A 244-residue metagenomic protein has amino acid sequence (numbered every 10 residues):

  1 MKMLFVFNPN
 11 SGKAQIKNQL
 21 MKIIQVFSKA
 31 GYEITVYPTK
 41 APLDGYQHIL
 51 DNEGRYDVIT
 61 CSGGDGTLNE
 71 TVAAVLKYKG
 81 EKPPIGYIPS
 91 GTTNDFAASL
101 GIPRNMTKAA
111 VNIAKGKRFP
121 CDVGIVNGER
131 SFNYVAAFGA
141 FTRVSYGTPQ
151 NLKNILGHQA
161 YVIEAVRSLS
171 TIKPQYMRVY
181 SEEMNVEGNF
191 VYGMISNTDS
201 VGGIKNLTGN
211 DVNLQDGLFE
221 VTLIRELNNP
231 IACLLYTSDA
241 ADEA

Functional and structural regions predicted by a protein language model:
M1-S62: ATP/NTP phosphate-donor binding region
F5, V36, V179, V221-L223: Generic preference for hydrophobic
N8, D65, V144, G193 (+1 more regions): A residue-level signal for conserved active-site and pocket-lining positions in enzyme catalytic cores
I16, E70-V72, A97-S99, R143 (+2 more regions): Short glycine-/acidic-enriched loop or helix-start segments at secondary-structure transitions that form or flank
A30, Y37-T39, Y78-I195: Catalytic core of DAGKc-family lipid kinases
T67-K79: Short Gly/Thr/Asp-enriched flexible loops that form oxyanion-binding sites at enzyme active sites
M194-L234: Internal helical hairpin/lid segments
Y236-A244: Single conserved hydrophobic/aromatic residue that forms the stacking wall/gate of nucleotide- or nucleobase-binding
